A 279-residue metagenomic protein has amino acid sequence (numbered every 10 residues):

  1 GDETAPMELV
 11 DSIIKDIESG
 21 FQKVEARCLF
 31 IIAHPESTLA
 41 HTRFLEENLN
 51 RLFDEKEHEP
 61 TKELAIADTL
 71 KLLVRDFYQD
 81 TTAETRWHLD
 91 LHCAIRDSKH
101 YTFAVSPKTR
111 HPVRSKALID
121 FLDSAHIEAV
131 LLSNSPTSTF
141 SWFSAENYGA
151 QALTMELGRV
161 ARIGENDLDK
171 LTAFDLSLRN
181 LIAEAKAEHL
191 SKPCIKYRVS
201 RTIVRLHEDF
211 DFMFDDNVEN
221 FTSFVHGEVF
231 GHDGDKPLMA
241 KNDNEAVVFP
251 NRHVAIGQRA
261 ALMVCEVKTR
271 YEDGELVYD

Functional and structural regions predicted by a protein language model:
G1-D279: Structured catalytic-domain cores with a bias toward divalent-metal coordination
